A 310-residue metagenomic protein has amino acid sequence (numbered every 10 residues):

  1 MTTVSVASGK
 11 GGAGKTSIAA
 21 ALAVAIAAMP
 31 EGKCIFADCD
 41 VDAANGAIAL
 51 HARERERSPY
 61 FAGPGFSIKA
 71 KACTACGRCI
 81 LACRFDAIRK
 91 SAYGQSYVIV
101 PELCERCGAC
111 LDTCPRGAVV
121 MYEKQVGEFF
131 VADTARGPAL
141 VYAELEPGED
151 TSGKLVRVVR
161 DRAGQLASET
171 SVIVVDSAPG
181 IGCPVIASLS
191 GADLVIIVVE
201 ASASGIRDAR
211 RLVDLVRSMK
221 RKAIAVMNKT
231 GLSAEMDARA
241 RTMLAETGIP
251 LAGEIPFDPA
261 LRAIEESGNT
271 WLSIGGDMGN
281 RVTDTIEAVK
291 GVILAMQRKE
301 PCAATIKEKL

Functional and structural regions predicted by a protein language model:
T3-F36: Walker A/P-loop phosphate-binding motif and the immediately C-terminal alpha-helix
G32-A47, E123-F129: Short beta-strand-centered segment that lines the nucleotide-binding/catalytic pocket of NTP-utilizing
H51-A70: N-terminal glycine-rich dinucleotide-binding loop that anchors FAD/FMN and/or NAD(P) in oxidoreductases
S67-D86, V98-A118: Cysteine-centered iron-sulfur cluster-binding motifs in ferredoxin-type domains/subunits of redox enzymes
L103-Y142: Hydrophobic alpha-helical segments and helix pairs
R116, E123-V131, K154-E254, A263: Conserved catalytic-core segment of NTP-binding enzymes
E144-S152, A203: Flexible beta-alpha connector loops of hexameric P-loop NTPases
L215-L310: C-terminal lobe/tail of nucleotide-utilizing enzymes
